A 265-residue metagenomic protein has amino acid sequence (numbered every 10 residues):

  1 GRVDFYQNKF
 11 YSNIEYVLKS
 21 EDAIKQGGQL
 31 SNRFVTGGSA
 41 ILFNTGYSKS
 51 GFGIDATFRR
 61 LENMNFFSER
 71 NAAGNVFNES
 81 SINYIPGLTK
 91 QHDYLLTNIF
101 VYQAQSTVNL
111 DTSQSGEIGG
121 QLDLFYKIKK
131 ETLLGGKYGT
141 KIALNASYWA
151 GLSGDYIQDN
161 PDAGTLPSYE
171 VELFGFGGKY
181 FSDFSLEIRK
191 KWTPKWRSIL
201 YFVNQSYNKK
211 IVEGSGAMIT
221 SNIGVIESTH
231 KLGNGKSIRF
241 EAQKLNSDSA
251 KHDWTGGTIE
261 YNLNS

Functional and structural regions predicted by a protein language model:
G1-S265: Exposed, low-structure sequence patches enriched in small/polar residues
